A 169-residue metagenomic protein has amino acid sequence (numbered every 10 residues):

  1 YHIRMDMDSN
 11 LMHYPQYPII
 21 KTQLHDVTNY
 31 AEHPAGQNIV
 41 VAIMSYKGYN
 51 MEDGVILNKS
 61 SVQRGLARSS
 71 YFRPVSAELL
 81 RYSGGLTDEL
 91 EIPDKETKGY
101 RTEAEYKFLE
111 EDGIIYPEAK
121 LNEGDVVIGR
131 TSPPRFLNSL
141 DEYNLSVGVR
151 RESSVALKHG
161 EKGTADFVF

Functional and structural regions predicted by a protein language model:
Y1-F169: Conduit-forming functional cores of very large proteins
